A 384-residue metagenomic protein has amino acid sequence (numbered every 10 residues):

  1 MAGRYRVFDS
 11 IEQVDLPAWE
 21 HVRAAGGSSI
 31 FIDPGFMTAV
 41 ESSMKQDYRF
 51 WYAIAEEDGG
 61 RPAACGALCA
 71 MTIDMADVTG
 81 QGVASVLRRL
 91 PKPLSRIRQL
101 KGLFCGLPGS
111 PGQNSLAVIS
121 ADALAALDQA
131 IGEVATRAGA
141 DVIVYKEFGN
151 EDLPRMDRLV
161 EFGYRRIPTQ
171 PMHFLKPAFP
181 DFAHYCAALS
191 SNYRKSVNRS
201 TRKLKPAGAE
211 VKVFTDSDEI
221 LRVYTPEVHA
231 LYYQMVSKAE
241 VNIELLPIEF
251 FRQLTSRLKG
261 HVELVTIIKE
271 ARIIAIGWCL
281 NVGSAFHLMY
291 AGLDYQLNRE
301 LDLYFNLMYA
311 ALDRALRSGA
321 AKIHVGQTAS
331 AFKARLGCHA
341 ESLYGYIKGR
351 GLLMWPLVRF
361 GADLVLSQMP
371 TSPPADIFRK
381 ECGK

Functional and structural regions predicted by a protein language model:
A2, A70-D74, L159-H184, A188 (+2 more regions): Active-site/acyl-donor-binding loops of N-acyltransferases
A2-S85, G132, D141-R299, C382-K384: A conserved beta-strand-loop-helix scaffold within acyl/acetyltransferase catalytic domains
A70-S115, M354-L357: Conserved acyl-donor/pantetheine-binding loop and adjacent beta-alpha core of acyl/acetyltransferases and related
P111-D122, A291-L301: A short, internal acetyl-CoA/4′-phosphopantetheine-binding micro-motif in the GNAT/acyltransferase core
L116-N150: A conserved hydrophobic secondary-structure block that centers on an alpha-helix together with its immediately flanking
S120-E133, N298-L312: Conserved acetyl-CoA-binding loop-helix of GNAT-fold acetyltransferases
A135, V265, A315: Hydrophobic pocket-lining residues that define ligand/cofactor binding sites across diverse proteins
A138-E147, A315-G326: Conserved GNAT acetyl-CoA-binding A-motif
